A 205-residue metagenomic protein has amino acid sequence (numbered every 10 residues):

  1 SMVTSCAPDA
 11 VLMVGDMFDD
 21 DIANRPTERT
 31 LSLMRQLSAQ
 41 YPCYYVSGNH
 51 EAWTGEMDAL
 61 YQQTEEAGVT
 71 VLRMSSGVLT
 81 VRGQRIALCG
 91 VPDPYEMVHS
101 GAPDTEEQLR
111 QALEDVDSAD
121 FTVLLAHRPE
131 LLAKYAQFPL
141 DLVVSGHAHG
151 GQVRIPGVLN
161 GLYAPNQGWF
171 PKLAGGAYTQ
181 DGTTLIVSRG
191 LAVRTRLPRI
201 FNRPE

Functional and structural regions predicted by a protein language model:
S1, M17-P26, E51-D58, Y95-D104 (+2 more regions): Acidic/histidine-rich helix-loop elements that form or flank divalent-metal/phosphate-binding sites at the catalytic
S1-C6, L79-T80, A136: Short amphipathic alpha-helices and their capping/turn segments at secondary-structure boundaries
S1-L72: Membrane-embedded segments
A10-D16, P42-N49, L72-S75, V123-A126 (+2 more regions): Active-site neighborhood of phospho(di)ester-bond hydrolases with catalytic His/Asp-centered motifs
M17-D20, N49-W53, G77-L79, D93-E96 (+3 more regions): Solvent-exposed loop/turn segments at secondary-structure junctions within structured extracellular/periplasmic domains
Q62, E66-V69, V81-L125, L132-A133 (+1 more regions): Binuclear metal-dependent hydrolase catalytic cores centered on His/Asp/Glu-rich metal-binding motifs
S75-R82, A174-Q180: Short acidic-hydrophobic surface loop/beta-edge motif
V123, R128-P204: Conserved beta-sheet core of the metallophosphoesterase superfamily
